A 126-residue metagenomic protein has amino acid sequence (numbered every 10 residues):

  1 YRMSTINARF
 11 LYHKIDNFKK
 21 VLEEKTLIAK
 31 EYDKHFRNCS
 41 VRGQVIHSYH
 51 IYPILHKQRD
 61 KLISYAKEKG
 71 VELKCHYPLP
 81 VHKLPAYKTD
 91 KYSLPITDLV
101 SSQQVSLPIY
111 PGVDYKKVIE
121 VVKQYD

Functional and structural regions predicted by a protein language model:
Y1-D126: PLP-dependent aminotransferase class I/II
